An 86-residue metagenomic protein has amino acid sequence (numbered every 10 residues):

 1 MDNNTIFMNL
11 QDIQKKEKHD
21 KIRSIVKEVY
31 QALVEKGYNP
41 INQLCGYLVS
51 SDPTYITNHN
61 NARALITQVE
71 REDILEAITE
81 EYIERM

Functional and structural regions predicted by a protein language model:
D2-M86: Intrinsically disordered, low-complexity, basic-enriched segments
